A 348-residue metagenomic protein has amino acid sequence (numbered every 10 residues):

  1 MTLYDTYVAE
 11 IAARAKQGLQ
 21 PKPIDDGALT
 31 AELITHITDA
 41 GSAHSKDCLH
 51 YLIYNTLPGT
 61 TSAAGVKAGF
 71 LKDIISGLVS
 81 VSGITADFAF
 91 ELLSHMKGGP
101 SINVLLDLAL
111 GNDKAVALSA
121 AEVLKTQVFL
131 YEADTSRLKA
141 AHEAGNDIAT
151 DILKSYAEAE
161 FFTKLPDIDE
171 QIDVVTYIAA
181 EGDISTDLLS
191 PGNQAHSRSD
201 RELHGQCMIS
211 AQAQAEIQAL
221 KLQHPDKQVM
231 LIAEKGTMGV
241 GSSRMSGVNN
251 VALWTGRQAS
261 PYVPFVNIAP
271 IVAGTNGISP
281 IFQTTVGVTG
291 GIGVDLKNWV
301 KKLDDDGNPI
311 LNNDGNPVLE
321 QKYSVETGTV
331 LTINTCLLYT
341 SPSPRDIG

Functional and structural regions predicted by a protein language model:
L3-H36: Amphipathic alpha-helical packing elements
L19-K22, K46-S62, G83-G98, D107 (+2 more regions): Structural detector for internal amphipathic alpha-helices that build alpha-solenoid repeat scaffolds
T30, I34, T60-G77, G98-A109 (+1 more regions): Amphipathic alpha-helical scaffolding segments comprising HEAT/armadillo-like alpha-solenoid repeats
S42, S80-G83, K114-A115: Alpha-helix N-cap/helix-start positions at coil->helix boundaries
E132, R137-E158: Eukaryotic acidic, Ser/Thr-rich intrinsically disordered low-complexity regions
D151-G239, R244-R257: Non-catalytic terminal/interface segments that mediate subunit docking, oligomerization, and allosteric communication
G274-T335: A structural-propensity feature for long, helix-poor, extended segments
Y339-G348: Single conserved hydrophobic/aromatic residue that forms the stacking wall/gate of nucleotide- or nucleobase-binding
